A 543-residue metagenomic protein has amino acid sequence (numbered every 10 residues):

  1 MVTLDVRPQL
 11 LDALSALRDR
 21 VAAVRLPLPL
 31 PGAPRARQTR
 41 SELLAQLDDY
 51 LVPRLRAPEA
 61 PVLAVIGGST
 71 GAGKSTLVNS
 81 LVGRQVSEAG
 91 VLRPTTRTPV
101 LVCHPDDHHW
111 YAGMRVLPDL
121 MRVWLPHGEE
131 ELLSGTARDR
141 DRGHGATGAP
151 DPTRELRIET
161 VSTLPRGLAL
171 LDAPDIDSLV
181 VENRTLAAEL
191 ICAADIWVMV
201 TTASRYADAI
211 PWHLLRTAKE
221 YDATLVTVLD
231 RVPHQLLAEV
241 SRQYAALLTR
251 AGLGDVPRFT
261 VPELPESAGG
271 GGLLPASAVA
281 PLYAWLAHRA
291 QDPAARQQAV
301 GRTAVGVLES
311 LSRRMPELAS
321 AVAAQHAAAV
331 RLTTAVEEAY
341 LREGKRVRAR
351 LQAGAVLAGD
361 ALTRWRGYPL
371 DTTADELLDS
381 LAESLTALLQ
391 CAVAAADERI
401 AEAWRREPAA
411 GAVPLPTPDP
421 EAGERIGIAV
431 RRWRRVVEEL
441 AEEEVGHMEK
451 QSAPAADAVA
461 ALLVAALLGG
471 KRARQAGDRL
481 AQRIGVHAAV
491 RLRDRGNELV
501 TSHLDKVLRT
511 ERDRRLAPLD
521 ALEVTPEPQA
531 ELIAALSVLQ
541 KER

Functional and structural regions predicted by a protein language model:
M1-R84, A169-L170, A187-A188, C192-I196 (+1 more regions): Non-catalytic alpha-helical scaffolds
E59-R296: Globular "head" domains of long coiled-coil molecular machines
